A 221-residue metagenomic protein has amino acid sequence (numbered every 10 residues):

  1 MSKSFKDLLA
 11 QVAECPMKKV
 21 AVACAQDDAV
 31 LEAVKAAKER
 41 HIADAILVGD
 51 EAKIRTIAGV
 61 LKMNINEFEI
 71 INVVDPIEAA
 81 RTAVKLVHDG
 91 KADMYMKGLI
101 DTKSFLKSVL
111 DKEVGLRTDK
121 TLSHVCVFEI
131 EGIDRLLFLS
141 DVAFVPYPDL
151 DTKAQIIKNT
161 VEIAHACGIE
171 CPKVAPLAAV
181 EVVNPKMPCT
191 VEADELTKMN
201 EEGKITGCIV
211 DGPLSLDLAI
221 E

Functional and structural regions predicted by a protein language model:
M1-L47, E51-E221: Anion-binding alpha/beta catalytic cores of soluble intermediary-metabolism enzymes, centered on
